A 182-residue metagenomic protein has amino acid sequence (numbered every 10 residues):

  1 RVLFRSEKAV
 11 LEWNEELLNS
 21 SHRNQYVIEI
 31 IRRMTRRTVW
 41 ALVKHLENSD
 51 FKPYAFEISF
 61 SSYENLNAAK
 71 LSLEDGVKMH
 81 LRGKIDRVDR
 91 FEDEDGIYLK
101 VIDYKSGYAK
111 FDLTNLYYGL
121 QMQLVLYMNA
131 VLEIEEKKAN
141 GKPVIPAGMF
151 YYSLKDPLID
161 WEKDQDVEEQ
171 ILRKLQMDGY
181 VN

Functional and structural regions predicted by a protein language model:
R1-N182: Structural signature of nuclease core domains in nucleic-acid processing machines
